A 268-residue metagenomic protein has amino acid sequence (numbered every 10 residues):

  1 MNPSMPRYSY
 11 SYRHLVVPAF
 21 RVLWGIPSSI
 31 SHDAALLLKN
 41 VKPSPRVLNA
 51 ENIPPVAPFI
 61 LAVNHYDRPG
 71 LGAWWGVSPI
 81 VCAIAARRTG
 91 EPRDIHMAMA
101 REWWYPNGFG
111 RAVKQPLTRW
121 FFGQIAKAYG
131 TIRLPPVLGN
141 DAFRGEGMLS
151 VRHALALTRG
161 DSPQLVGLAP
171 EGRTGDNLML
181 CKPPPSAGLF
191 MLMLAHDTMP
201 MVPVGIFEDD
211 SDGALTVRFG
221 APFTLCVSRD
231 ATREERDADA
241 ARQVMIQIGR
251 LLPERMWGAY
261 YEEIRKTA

Functional and structural regions predicted by a protein language model:
S4, G25-I30, A112, S228-A240: Alpha-helix capping and helix-coil boundary motifs
L15-S31: Helix-enriched interaction subdomains in cytosolic or periplasmic regions, typified by TIR/SEFIR signaling/NADase cores
P18, W257-A268: Short, highly charged C-terminal tails/helix-capping segments
A34, L38-E235: Soluble catalytic domains of membrane acyltransferases
A195, P253-M256: Hydrophobic/aromatic-lined pockets within catalytic cores
D239-P253: A conserved mid-domain beta-alpha-beta active-site/ligand-binding segment of alpha/beta enzyme cores
